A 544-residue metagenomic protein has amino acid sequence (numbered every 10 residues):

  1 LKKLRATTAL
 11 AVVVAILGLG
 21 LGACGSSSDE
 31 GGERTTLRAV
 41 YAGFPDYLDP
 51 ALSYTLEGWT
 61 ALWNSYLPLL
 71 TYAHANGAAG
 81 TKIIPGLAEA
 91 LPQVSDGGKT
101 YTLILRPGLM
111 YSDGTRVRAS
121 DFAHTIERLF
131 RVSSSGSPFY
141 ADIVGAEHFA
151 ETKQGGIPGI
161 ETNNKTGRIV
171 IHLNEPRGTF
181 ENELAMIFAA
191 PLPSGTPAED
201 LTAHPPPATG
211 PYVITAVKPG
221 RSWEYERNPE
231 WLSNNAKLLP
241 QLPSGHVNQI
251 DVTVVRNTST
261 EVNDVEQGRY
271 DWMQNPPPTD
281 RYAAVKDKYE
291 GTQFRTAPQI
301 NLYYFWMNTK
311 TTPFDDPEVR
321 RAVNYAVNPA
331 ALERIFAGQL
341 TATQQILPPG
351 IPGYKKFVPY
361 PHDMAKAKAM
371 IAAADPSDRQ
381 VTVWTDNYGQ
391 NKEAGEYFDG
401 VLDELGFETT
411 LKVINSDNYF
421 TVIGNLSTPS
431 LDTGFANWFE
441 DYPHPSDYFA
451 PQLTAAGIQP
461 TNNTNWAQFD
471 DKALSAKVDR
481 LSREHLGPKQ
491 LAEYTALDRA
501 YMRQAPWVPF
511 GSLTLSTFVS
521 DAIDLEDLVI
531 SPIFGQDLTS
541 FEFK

Functional and structural regions predicted by a protein language model:
G25, P92, R321, E408-F420 (+1 more regions): Extracytoplasmic/peripheral linker and loop segments enriched in polar/acidic and small residues with frequent Thr/Pro
V40-D96, P207: N-terminal lobe/hinge region of extracytoplasmic solute-binding protein
H74-A78, Q154, P176-Q249, A365: Gly/Pro-rich hinge or "lid" segments in bacterial periplasmic/extracellular proteins
I104, R116, D121-A123, R131 (+2 more regions): Surface-exposed binding/hinge segments that line and control ligand-binding clefts or catalytic entry sites
V117-E127, T166-H172, G210-P211, S244-Q249 (+4 more regions): Alpha-helical secondary-structure segments
A198-A203, W231-A284, E408: Ligand-site clamp/hinge motif
E226, S233, D315-L405, Q468-D470 (+1 more regions): Append "and occasionally in soluble cytosolic enzymes with long acidic Gly/Pro-rich linkers
T517-K544: Long beta-strand-rich cores associated with HINT superfamily self-processing modules
